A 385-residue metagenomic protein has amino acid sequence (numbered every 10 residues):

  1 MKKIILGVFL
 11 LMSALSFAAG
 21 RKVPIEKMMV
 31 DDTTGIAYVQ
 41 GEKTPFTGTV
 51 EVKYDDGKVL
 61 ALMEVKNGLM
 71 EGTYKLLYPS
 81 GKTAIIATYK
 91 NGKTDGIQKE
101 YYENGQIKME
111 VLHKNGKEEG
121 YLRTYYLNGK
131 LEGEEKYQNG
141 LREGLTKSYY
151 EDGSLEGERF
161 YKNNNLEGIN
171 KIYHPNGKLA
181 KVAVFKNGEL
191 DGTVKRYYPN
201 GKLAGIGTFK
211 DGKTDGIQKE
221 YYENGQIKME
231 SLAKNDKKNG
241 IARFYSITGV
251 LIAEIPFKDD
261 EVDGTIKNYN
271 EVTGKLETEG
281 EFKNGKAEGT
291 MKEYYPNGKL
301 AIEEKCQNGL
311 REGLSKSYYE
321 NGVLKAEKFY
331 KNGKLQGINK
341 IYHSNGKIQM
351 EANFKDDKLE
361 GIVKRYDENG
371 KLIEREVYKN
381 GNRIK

Functional and structural regions predicted by a protein language model:
I4-S13: Sec-dependent N-terminal signal peptides
F17-K385: Glycine/tyrosine- and acidic-biased, solvent-exposed loop/turn segments at the edges of beta-strands
